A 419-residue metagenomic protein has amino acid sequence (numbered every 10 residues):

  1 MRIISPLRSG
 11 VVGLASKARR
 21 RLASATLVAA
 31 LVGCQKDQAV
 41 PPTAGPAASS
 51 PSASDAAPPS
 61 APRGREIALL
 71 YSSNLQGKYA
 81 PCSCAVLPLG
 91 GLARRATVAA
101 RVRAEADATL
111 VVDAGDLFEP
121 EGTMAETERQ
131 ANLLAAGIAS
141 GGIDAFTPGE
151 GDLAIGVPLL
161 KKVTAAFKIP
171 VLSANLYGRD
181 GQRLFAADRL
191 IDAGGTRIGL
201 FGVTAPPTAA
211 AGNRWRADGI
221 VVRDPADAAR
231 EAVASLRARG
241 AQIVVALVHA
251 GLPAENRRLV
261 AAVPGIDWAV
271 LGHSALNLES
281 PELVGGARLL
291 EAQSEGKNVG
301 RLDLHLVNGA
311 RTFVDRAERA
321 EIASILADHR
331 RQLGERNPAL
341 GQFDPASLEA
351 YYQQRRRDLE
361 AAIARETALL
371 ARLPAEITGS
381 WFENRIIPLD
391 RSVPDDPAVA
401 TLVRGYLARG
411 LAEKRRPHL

Functional and structural regions predicted by a protein language model:
M1-P6, C34-Q38: N-terminal acidic, proline/glycine-rich, low-complexity intrinsically disordered segments
I3-A23: Bacterial N-terminal signal peptides that target proteins for export
L7-R8, A15-S16, V32, A44 (+1 more regions): N-terminal regions of proteins, emphasizing targeting and processing segments when present
A23-V32: Hydrophobic helical h-region of N-terminal Sec-dependent signal peptides in bacterial secretory/periplasmic proteins
C34-L419: Acidic, metal/ion-coordinating pockets
